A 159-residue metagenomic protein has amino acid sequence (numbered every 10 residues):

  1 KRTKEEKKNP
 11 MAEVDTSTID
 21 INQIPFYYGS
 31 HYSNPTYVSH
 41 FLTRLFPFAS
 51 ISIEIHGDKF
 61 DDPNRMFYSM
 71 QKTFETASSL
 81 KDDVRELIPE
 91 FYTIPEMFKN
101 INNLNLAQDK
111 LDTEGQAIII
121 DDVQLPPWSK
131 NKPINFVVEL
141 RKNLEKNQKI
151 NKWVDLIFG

Functional and structural regions predicted by a protein language model:
K1-G159: Long, non-catalytic protein-protein interaction scaffolds
